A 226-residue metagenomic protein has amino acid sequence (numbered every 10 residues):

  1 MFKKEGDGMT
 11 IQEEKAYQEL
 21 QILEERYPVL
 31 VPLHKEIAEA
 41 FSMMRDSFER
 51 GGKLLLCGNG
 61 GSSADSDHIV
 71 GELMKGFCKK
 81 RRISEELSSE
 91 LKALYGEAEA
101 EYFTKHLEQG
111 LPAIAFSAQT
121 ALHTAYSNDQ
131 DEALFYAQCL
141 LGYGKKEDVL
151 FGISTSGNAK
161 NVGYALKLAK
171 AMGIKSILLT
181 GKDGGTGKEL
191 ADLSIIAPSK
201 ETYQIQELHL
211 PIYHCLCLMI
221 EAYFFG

Functional and structural regions predicted by a protein language model:
F2-V31: Generic N-terminal amphipathic, Lys/Arg-enriched alpha-helix
V29-R50: A short, well-structured juxtamembrane/interface segment
F48-Y143: Glycine-rich, small/polar surface segments that engage phosphate groups of diverse ligands
G51-G52, E147, G173: Glycine-centered short loops/turns at secondary-structure junctions
S63-D67, A133, N158-A165, G187: Short glycine/serine/threonine-rich phosphate/pyrophosphate-binding segments that cradle anionic phosphate groups
L179-A191: Short, glycine/polar-rich helix-capping loops at beta-to-alpha or helix-loop-helix junctions that flank or form
Y203-G226: A charged, well-structured terminal subsegment
